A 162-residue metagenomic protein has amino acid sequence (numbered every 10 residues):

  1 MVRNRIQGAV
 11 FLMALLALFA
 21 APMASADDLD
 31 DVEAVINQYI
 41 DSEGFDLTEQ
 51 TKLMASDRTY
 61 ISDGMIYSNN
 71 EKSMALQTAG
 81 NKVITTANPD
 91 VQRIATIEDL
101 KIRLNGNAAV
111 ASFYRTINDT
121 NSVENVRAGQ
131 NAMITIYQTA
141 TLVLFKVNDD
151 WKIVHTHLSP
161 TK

Functional and structural regions predicted by a protein language model:
M1-F11: Bacterial N-terminal signal peptides that target proteins for export
A17-L53: Short, low-complexity N-terminal intrinsically disordered segments enriched in polar/charged residues
L29-D30, L47-N105: A solvent-exposed, acidic/Ser-Thr-rich amphipathic alpha-helical stretch
S73, I97-I102, R115-I117, T139-F145: Hydrophobic/aromatic beta-strand elements that line small-molecule binding cavities or substrate pockets in beta-rich
R93-I94, L104-V123: A short hydrophobic beta-strand element
L100-A111, L144-K152: A short, structured loop/turn motif at beta-sheet edges
R127-Q130: Extracellular loop and loop/strand-boundary signature of outer-membrane beta-barrel proteins
A132-K162: Short beta-strand edge/turn micro-motifs at domain boundaries
